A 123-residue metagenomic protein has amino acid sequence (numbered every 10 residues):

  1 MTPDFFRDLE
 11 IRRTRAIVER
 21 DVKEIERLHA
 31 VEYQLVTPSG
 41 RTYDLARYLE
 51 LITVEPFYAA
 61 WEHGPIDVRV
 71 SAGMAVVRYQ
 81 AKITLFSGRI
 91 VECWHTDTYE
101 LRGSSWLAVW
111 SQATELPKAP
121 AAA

Functional and structural regions predicted by a protein language model:
M1-R27, E32-A123: A beta-strand edge to alpha-helix "cap/lid" segment located at domain peripheries
